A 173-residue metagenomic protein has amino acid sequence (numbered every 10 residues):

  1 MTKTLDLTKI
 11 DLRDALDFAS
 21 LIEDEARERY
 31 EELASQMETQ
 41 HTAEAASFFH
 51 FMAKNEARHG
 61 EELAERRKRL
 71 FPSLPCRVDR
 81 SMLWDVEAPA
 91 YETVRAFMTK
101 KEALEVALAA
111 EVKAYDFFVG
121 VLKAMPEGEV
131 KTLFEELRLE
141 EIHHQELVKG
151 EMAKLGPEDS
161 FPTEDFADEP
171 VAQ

Functional and structural regions predicted by a protein language model:
M1-Q173: Iron-associated oxidoreductase/ferritin-like identity signal
